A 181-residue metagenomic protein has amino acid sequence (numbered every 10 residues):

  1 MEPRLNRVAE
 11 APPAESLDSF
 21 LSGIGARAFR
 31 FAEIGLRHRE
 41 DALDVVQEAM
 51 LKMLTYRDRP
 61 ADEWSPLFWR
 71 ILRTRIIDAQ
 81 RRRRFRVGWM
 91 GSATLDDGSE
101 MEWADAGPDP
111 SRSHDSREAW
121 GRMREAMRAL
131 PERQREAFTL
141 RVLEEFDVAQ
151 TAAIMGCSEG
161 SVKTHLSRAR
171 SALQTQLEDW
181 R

Functional and structural regions predicted by a protein language model:
M1-A11, E15-L17, G88-M90, A153-I154 (+2 more regions): C-terminal edge and immediately downstream basic/flexible tail or linker adjoining helix-turn-helix-like DNA-binding
E2-R30, I34, E40-L43, R59-P60: A short, charge-rich alpha-helical start-of-domain segment used by transcription regulators
R7-V8, E15, D97-E125: Acidic, proline/glycine-rich intrinsically disordered inter-domain spacer in sigma factors
A9-A11, E48-W64, R82-R84: Sigma70-family region 2
A28, A32, A42-M53, F68-I71 (+3 more regions): Short, small-hydrophobic-rich alpha-helical interface motif
R73-S92, S116: Arg/Lys-rich amphipathic alpha helix in sigma70-family domain 2
R128, E132-R133, E144-S161: Helix-turn-helix DNA-binding module
A137-R141: A short pre-motif secondary-structure segment
